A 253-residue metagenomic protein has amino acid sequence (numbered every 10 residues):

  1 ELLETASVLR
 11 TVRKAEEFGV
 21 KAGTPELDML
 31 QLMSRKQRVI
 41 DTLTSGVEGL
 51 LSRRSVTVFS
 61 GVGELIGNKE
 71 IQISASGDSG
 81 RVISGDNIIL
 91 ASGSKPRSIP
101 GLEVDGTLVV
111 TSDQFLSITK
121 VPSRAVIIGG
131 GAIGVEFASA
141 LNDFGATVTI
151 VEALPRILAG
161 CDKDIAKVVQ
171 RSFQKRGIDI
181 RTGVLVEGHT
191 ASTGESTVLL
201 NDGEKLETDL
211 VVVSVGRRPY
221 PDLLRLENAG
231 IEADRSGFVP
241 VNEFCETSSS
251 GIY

Functional and structural regions predicted by a protein language model:
E1-V121, T149, L154-L158, D164-I165 (+4 more regions): Glycine-rich flavin
R81, D86-N87, R124-V126, T147 (+3 more regions): Structural signature of beta-strand start/N-cap positions in the alpha/beta core of ABC transporter nucleotide-binding
I88, A140-L141, V211, F244: Hydrophobic/aromatic ligand-binding patch that stacks against planar heteroaromatic rings of cofactors or nucleotides
L90-A91, I127, V213-S214: Redox-cofactor binding/interface segments in oxidoreductases and associated redox assembly factors
L102-V121, K205-Y253: FAD-site-proximal beta/loop scaffold in flavoenzymes
T119-R156, G160-C161: Rossmann-like NAD(P)H-binding beta-loop-alpha module
S139, Q170-R171, L224: Alpha-helical segments flanking ligand/cofactor-binding loops in enzyme cores
V184-E187, T247: Flavin (primarily FAD) cofactor-binding/catalytic cores of flavoenzymes
